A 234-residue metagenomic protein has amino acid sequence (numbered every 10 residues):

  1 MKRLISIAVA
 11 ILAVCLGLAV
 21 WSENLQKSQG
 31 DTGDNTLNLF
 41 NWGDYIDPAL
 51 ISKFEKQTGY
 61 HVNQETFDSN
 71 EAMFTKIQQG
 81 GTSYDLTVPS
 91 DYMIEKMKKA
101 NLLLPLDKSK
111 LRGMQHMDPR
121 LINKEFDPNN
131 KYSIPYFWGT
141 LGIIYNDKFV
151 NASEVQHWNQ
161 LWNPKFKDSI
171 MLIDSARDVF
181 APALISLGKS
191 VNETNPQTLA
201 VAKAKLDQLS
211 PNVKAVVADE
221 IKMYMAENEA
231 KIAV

Functional and structural regions predicted by a protein language model:
M1-L4: Positively charged n-region of N-terminal signal peptides that target proteins for export
I7-V20: Hydrophobic membrane-insertion alpha-helices, especially the h-region of bacterial N-terminal signal peptides
V14, F40, K56, Y136-G139 (+1 more regions): Generic detector of intrinsically disordered, low-complexity, polar/charged segments
L16, N35-F40, A49, L121 (+3 more regions): Alpha-helical structural elements
V20-K96, K222-M223: Early extracytoplasmic/lumenal segment of secretory-pathway proteins
S83, S90-I94, K98-E229: Extracytoplasmic ligand-binding site segments that recognize negatively charged/polar headgroups
K231-V234: Short, intrinsically disordered, charge-balanced linker/junction segments flanking boundaries in proteins
